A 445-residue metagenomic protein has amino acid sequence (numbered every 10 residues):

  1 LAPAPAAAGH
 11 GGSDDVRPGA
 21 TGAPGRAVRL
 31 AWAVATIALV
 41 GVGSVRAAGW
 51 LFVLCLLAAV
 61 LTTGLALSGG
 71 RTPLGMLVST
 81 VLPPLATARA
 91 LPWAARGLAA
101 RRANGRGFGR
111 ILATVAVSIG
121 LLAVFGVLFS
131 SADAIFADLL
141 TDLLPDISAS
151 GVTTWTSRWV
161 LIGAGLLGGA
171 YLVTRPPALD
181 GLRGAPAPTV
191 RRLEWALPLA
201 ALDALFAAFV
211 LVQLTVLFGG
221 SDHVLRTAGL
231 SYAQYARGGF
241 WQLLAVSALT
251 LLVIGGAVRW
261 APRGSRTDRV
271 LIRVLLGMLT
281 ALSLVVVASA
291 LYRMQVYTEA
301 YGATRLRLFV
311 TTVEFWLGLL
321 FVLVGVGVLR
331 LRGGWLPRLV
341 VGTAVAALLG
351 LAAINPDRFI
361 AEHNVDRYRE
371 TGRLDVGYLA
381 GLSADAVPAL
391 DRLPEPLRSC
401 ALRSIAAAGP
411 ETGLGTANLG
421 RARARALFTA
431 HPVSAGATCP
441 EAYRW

Functional and structural regions predicted by a protein language model:
L1-D138, T154-A178: Transmembrane-helix bundle segments that line or gate the permeation/cavity pathway in multi-pass membrane proteins
A6-G25, A94-I111, L139, G169-L199 (+4 more regions): Juxtamembrane membrane-water interface segments of multi-pass membrane proteins, especially cytoplasmic-side
V28-A38, V117-A123, D203-A207, A245-L251 (+3 more regions): Hydrophobic membrane-spanning alpha-helices of multi-pass integral membrane proteins
I119-I135, L205-D222, V287-V296: Alpha-helical transmembrane segments and their membrane-interface junctions in multi-pass membrane proteins
L144-R158, T227-A245, A303-F315, G381: Short aromatic-rich membrane-water interface segments that cap or initiate transmembrane helices in multi-pass membrane
G333-P337, L349-L374: Hydrophobic alpha-helical transmembrane segments in integral membrane proteins
G372-G381, A389-L393: Structural detector for internal amphipathic alpha-helices that build alpha-solenoid repeat scaffolds
D385-W445: Extracytosolic and intramembrane catalytic regions of membrane-associated proteins in envelope/secretory systems
